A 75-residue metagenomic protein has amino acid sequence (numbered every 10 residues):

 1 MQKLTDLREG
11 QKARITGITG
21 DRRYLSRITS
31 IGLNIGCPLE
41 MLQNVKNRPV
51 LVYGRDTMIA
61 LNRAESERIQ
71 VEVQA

Functional and structural regions predicted by a protein language model:
M1-D6, A60-R63: PDZ/PDZ-like peptide-tail recognition elements
Q2, T19-D21, Q43-R48: Short, charged beta-turn/beta-strand-edge "cap" motif at the junction between a beta-strand and an adjacent loop
L4, I28-G32: Short, surface-exposed secondary-structure edge patches
R23-R27, C37: Short alpha-helix capping/helix-loop boundary micro-motifs
N44-A75: C-terminal structural segments of small proteins and small subunits
